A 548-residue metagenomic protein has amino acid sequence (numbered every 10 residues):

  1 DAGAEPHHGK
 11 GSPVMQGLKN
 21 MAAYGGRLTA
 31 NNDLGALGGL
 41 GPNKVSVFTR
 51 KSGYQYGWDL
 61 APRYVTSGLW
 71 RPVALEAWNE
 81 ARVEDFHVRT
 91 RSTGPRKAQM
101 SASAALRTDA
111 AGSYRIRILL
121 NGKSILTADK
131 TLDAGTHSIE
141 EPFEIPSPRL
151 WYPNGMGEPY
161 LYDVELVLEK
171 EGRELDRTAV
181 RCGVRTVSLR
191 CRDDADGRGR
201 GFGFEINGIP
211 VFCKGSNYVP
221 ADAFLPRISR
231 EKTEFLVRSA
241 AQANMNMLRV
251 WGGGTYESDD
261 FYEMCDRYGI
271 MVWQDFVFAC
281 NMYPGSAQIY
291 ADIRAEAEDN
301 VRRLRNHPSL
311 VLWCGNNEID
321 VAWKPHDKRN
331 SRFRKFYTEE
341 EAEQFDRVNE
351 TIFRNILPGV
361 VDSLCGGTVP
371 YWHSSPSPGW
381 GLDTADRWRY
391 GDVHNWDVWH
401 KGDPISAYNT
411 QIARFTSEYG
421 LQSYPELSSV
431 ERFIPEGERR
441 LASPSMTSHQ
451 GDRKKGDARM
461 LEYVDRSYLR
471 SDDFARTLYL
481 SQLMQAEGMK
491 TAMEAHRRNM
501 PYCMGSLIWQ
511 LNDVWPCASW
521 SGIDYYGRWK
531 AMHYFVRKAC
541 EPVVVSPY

Functional and structural regions predicted by a protein language model:
D1-M247, Y256, K401, A495-N499 (+3 more regions): Secreted/periplasmic carbohydrate-active enzymes, especially glycoside hydrolases
G3-G25, Y152-L161, Y268-W273, V277-G285 (+2 more regions): Acidic/aromatic-lined carbohydrate-recognition and catalytic surfaces of CAZymes acting on diverse glycans
Y54, A61-G68, L75, A81 (+4 more regions): Substrate-binding clefts and catalytic carboxylate motifs of secreted carbohydrate-active enzymes
D59-P62, Y152-P153, N217-R230, A243-G254 (+5 more regions): The substrate-binding groove and active-site-proximal loops of carbohydrate-active enzymes, especially glycoside
V211, A241-L248, D266-M271, R305-L312 (+2 more regions): Loop/turn elements at helix/coil->beta-strand transitions in domains of secreted/extracellular proteins
K214-S216, L248-V250, V272-Q274, G315 (+3 more regions): Hydrophobic faces of well-ordered beta-strands that scaffold small-molecule active sites in alpha/beta enzyme cores
R238, M247-I293, D299, P358 (+1 more regions): Aromatic-lined substrate-binding rim segments of carbohydrate-active enzymes
R267, Y283-W380, Y526-G527, A531: Active-site neighborhood of glycoside hydrolase catalytic domains
